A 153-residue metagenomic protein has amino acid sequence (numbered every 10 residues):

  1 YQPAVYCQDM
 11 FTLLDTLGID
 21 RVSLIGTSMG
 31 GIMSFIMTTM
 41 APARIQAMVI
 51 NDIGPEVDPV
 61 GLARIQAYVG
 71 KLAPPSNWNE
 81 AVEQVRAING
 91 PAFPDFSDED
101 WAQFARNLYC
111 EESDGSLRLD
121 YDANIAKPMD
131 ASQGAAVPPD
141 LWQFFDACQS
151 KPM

Functional and structural regions predicted by a protein language model:
Y1-P3, P59: Glycine-rich "HGGG/HGxG" loop immediately N-terminal to the catalytic nucleophile of the alpha/beta-hydrolase
A4-V22: Conserved acidic catalytic loop of the alpha/beta-hydrolase fold
T12, S34-I36, P138-Q143: A generic local structural motif
T16-G61: Conserved hydrolase catalytic core segment
I45-Q84: A catalytic-pocket lid/entrance helix-loop region that shapes and gates access to the active site across common
A67-K71, E80-D95, R106-Y109, M129-Q133: Helix-loop "lid/cap" segments that line or gate small-molecule binding pockets
Y109-M153: Conserved serine/cysteine hydrolase catalytic core
